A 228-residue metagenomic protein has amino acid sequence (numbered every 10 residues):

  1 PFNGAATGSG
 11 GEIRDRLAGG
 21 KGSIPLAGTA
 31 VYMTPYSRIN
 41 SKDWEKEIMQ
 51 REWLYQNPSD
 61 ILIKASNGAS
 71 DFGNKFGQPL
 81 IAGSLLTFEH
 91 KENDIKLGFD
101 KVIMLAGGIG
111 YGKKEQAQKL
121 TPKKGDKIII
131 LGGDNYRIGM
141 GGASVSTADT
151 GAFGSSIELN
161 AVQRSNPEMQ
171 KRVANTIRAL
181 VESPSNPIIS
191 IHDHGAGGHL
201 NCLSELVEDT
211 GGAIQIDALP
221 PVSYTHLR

Functional and structural regions predicted by a protein language model:
P1-Y136, V145-T150: Long, structured ligand/cofactor-binding scaffold of large enzymes
S9, L105, V173, S190 (+1 more regions): Extended, hydrophobic alpha-helical segments in both membrane/secreted and soluble proteins
E45-W53, S146-R164, V181-N186, L206-A213: Gly-rich Lys/Arg/Thr-decorated short loops/hinges at beta-loop-alpha junctions or inter-strand turns that position
F76-L85, P184-H194, A213-D217: Flexible, glycine/charged-enriched surface loops at secondary-structure junctions
L85-L86, G133-N135, H194-A196, L219-P221: Short, ordered loop/turn segments at secondary-structure junctions
M140-G142: Short, solvent-exposed loop/turn and secondary-structure capping segments
S156-G198: Polyanion-binding loop/helix "lid" in catalytic or ligand-binding cores
T225-H226: Conserved small/polar residues in nucleotide/adenosyl-binding loops
